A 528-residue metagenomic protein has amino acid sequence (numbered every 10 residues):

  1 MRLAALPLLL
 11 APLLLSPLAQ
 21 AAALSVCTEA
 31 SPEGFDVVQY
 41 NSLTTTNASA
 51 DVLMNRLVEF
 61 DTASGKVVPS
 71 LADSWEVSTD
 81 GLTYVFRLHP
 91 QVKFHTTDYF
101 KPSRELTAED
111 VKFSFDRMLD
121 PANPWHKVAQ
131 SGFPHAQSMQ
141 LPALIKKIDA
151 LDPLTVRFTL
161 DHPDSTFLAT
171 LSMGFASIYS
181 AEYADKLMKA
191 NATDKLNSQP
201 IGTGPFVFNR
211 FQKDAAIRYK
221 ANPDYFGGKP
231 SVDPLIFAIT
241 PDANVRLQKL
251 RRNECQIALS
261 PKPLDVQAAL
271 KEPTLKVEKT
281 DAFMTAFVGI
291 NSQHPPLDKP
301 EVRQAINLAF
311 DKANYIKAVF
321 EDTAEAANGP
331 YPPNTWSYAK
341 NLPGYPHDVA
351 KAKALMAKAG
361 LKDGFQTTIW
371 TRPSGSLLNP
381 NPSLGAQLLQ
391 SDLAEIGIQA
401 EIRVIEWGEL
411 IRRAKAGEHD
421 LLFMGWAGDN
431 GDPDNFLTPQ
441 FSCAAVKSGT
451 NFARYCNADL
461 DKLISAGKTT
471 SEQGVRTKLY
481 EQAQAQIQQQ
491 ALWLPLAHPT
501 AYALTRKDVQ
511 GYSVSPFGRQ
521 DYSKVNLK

Functional and structural regions predicted by a protein language model:
C27-T79, D116, N123, Q199-T203: N-terminal lobe/hinge region of extracytoplasmic solute-binding protein
T62, P142-A143, P153-L154, D164-P230 (+4 more regions): Gly/Pro-rich hinge or "lid" segments in bacterial periplasmic/extracellular proteins
D73-W125, R157, K249, P296: Aromatic- and charge-enriched surface segment that lines or borders ligand/interaction sites
R87, D110, L119-D120, P124-A184: Surface-exposed binding/hinge segments that line and control ligand-binding clefts or catalytic entry sites
D194-N197, N222-A268, A386, Q399: Ligand-site clamp/hinge motif
R218-P223, K271, L297-S391, E395 (+3 more regions): Append "and occasionally in soluble cytosolic enzymes with long acidic Gly/Pro-rich linkers
E301, I316, E395-I411, T438-K507 (+1 more regions): Extracytoplasmic/peripheral linker and loop segments enriched in polar/acidic and small residues with frequent Thr/Pro
L355, A503-K528: Long beta-strand-rich cores associated with HINT superfamily self-processing modules
